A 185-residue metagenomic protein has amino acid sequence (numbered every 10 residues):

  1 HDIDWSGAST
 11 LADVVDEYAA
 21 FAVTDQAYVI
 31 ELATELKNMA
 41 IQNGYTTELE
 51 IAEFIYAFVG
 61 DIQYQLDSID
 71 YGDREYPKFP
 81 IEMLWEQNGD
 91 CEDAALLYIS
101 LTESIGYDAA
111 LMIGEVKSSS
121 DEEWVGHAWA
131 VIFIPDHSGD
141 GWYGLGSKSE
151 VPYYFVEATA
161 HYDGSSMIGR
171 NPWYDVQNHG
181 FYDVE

Functional and structural regions predicted by a protein language model:
D4: Short loop/helix-cap segments at secondary-structure boundaries that form the rim of catalytic
G7-E86: Secondary-structure boundary elements
Q87-E92: A short, highly charged nucleic-acid-interacting micro-segment common to nuclease and nuclease-linked defense proteins
D93-E185: Hydrophobic/aromatic-rich core segments of domains that either
